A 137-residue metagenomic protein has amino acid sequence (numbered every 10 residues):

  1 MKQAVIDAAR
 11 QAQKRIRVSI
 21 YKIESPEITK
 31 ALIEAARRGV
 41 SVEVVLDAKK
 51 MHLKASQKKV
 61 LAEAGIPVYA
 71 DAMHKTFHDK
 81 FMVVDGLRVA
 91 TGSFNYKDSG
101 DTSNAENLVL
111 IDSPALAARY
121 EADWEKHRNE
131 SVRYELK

Functional and structural regions predicted by a protein language model:
M1, K22-P26, A48-H52, H74-T76 (+3 more regions): Solvent-exposed loop/turn segments at secondary-structure junctions within structured extracellular/periplasmic domains
V5-P67: Primarily the HKD phosphodiesterase
R10, R37, L61-A62, K75-F77 (+2 more regions): Extracellular/periplasmic catalytic domains that process cell-envelope and extracellular macromolecules
R15, L87-R88: Structural motif
Y21, F81, Y120: Short, structured motif recognition centered on aromatic/hydrophobic residues
E43, K80-M82, L108: Residues embedded in well-ordered beta-strands
Y69-M73: Short Gly/Pro-enriched turn/cap motifs at secondary-structure boundaries
R88-K137: Signature of lipid phosphatidyltransferase scaffolds
